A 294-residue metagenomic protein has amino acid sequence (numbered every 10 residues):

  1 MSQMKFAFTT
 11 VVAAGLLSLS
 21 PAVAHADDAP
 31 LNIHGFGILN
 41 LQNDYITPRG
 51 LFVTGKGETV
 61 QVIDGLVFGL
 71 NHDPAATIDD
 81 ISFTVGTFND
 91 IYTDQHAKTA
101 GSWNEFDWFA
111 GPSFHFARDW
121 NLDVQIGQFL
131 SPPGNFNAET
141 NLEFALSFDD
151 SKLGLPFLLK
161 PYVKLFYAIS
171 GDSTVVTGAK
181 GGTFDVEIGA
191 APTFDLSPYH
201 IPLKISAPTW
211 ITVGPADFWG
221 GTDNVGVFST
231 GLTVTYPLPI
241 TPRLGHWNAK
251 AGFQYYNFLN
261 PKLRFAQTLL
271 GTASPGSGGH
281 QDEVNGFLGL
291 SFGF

Functional and structural regions predicted by a protein language model:
M1-H34: Cleavable N-terminal export/targeting peptides
H25-H34, G69-T84, H96-A100, H115-N121 (+4 more regions): Short loop/turn motifs that connect adjacent beta-strands in outer-membrane beta-barrel proteins
D27-A76: Outer-membrane beta-barrel initiation region
I33, K56-V62, I81, S102-F106 (+5 more regions): Residues that define the transmembrane beta-barrel architecture of outer-membrane proteins
G37-L39, D64, F83-T87, A110 (+8 more regions): Membrane-embedded beta-strand positions of outer-membrane beta-barrel proteins
L41-T47, F68, T87-T93, F114 (+8 more regions): Transmembrane beta-strands of outer-membrane beta-barrel pores
T47-T54, Q95-N104, G134-N141, G171-K180 (+2 more regions): Outer-membrane beta-barrel translocator domains and adjoining extracellular loop/strand segments of Gram-negative
A207, A216, L232-F294: Predominantly the C-terminal beta-signal and adjacent terminal strand-loop region of outer-membrane beta-barrel
